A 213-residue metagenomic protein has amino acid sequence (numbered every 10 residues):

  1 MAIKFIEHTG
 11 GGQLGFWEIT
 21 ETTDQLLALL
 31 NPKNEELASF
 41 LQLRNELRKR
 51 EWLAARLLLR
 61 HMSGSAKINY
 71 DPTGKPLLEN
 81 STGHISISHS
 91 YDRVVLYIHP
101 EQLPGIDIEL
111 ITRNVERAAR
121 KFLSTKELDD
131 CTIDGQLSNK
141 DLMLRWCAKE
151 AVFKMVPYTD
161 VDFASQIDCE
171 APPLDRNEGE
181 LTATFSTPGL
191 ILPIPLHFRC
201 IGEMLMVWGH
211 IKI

Functional and structural regions predicted by a protein language model:
M1-I213: Core catalytic alpha/beta fold that binds nucleotide/phospho-ligands
